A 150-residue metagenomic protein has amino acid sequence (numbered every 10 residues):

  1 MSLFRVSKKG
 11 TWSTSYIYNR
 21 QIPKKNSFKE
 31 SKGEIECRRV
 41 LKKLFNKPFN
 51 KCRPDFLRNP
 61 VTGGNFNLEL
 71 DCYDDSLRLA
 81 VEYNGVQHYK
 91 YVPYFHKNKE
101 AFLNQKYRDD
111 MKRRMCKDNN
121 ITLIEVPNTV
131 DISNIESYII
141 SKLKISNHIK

Functional and structural regions predicted by a protein language model:
S2-K150: Nucleic-acid endo/exonuclease domains
